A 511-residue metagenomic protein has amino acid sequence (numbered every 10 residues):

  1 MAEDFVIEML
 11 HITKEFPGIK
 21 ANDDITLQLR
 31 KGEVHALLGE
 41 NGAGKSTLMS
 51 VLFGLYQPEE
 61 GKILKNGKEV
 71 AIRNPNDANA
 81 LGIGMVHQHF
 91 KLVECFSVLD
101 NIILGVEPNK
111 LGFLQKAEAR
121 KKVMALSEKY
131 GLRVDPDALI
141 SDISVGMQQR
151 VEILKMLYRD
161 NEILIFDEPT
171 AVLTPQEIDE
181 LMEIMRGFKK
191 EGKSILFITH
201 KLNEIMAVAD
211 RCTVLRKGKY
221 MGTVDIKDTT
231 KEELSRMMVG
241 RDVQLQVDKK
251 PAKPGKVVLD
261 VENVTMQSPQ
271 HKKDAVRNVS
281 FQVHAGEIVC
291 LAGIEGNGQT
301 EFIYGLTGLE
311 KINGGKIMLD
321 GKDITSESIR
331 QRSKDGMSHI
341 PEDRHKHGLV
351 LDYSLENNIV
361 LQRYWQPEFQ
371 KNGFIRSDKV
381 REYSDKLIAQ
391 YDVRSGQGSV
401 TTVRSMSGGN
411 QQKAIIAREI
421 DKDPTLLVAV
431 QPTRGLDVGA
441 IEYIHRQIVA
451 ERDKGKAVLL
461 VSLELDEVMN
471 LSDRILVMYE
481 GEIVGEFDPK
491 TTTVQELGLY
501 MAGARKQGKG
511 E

Functional and structural regions predicted by a protein language model:
A2-E511: Glycine-rich phosphate-binding loops of nucleotide-dependent enzymes
